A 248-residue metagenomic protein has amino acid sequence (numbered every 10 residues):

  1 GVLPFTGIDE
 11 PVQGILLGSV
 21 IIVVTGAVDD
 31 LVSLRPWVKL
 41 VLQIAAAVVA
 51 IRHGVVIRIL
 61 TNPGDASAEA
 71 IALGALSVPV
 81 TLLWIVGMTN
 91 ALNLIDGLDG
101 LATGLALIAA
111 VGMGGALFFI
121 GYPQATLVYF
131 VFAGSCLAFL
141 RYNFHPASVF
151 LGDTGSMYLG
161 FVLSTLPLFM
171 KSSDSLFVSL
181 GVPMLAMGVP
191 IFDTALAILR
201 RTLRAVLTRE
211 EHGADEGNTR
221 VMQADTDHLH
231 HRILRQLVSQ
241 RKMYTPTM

Functional and structural regions predicted by a protein language model:
G1-E10, V28-L34, I51-S67: Transmembrane alpha-helix boundary signature
G1-P4, I8-V24, L101-M248: Alpha-helical transmembrane segments
E10-A45, A50: Hydrophobic alpha-helical hairpins/lids featuring a short glycine-rich hinge
Q13, I71-T81, T126: Membrane-interfacial loop-to-helix junctions in multi-pass transporters
L16-V20, V41-A45, L76-L83, G155-L159: Membrane-embedded alpha-helical segments of multi-pass membrane proteins, especially the transmembrane helices
D29, S67, N90, V221-L229: Juxtamembrane loop-helix boundary motifs flanking transmembrane segments in multi-pass membrane proteins
L76-L92, L101-A102: Function-critical hydrophobic alpha-helical transmembrane segments in multi-pass membrane proteins
